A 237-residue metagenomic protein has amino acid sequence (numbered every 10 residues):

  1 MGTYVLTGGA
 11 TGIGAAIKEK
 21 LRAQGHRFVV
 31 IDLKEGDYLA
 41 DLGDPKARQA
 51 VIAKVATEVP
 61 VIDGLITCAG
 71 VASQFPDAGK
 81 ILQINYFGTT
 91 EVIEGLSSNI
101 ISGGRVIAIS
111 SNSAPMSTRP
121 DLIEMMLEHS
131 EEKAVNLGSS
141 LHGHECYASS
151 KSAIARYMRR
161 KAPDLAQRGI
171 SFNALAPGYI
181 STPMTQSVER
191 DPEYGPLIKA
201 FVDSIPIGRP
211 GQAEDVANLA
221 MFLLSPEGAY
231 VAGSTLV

Functional and structural regions predicted by a protein language model:
M1-V29: Canonical Rossmann dinucleotide-binding motif of NAD(H)/NADP(H)-dependent dehydrogenases/reductases, specifically
L33-A47, V55: Rossmann-fold cofactor-recognition segment
V71-F75, S102-Q167, Y179: Catalytic loop of short-chain dehydrogenase/reductase
S98, P163-D164, A229: Alpha-helical segment proximal to the catalytic Tyr-Lys
A166, S171, V231-G233: Short, small/polar-rich loop/turn modules that mediate ligand/substrate recognition or access, typified
A176-S187: Short, flexible catalytic-loop segment of classical short-chain dehydrogenase/reductase
R209-V237: C-terminal substrate-recognition "lid" of short-chain dehydrogenase/reductases
